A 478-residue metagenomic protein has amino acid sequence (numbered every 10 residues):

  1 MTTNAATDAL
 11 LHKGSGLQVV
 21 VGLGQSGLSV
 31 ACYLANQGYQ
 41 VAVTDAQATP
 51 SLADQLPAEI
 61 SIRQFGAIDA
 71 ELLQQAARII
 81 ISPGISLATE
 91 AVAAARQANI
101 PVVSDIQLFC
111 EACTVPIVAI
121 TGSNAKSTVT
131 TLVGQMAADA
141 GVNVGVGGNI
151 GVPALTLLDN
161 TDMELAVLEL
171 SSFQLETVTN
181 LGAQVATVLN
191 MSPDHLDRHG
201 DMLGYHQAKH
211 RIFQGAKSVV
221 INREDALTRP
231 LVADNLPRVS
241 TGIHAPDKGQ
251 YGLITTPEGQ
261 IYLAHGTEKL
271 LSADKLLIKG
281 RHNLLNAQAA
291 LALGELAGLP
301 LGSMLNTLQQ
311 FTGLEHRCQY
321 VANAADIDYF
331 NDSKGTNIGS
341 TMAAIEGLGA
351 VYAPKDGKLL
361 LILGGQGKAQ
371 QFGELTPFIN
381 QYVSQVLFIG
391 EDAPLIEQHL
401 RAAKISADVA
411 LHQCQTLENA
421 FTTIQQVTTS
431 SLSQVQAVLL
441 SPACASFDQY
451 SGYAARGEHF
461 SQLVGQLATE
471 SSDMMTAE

Functional and structural regions predicted by a protein language model:
M1-S104, L108, K279, L299 (+1 more regions): N-terminal leader/targeting and accessory segments in enzymes
L11-L17, V30-Q37, N143, L271-S384: Nucleotide phosphate-binding/pyrophosphate-handling subdomain across enzymes that bind or process nucleotide phosphates
L17, A35-N36, A70-Q74, P83-R223 (+4 more regions): Phosphate-binding loop of NTP-binding sites
Q25, S86, N124-T128, L284 (+2 more regions): Residue-level detector of alpha-helix initiation sites
V41-D45, G145-V146, V167, S240 (+1 more regions): Short beta-strand "acidic-cap" motif of Rossmann-like dinucleotide-binding folds
A42-A46, V220-R223, L359-L363, Y382-E391: Short internal beta-strands
D45, F65-A67, V103-Q107, R223 (+5 more regions): Beta-strand->loop->alpha-helix junctions that form or flank phosphate-binding loops in nucleotide-handling enzymes
G373-Q436, M475-E478: C-terminal helical cap/extension that packs against the catalytic core of soluble nucleotide-cofactor enzymes
